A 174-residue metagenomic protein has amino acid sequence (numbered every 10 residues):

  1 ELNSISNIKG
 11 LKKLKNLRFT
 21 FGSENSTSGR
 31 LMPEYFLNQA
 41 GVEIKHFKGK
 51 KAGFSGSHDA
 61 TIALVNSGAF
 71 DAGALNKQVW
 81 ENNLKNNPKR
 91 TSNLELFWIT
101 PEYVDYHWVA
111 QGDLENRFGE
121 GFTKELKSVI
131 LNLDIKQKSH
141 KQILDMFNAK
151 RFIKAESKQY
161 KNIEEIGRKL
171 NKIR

Functional and structural regions predicted by a protein language model:
E1-G29, E34-V42, H46: A conserved helix-loop-strand patch within extracytoplasmic ligand-binding domains of the periplasmic binding
R18-T27, K51-A52, N66-F70, G112-N116 (+1 more regions): Second-shell loop/turn segments in exported
E24-S28, D59-A60, Q78-E81, E102 (+1 more regions): Solvent-exposed loop/turn segments at secondary-structure junctions within structured extracellular/periplasmic domains
N38-Q39, L64-S67, D71-S92: A ligand-binding cleft/hinge motif common to bilobed small-molecule-binding domains
I44-A63, E102-V104: Short helix-initiation/N-cap motifs at beta->coil->alpha
H46, P88-I130, L144-N162, I166: Periplasmic-binding protein-like
E164-R174: Tryptophan-rich aromatic "cage" segments
